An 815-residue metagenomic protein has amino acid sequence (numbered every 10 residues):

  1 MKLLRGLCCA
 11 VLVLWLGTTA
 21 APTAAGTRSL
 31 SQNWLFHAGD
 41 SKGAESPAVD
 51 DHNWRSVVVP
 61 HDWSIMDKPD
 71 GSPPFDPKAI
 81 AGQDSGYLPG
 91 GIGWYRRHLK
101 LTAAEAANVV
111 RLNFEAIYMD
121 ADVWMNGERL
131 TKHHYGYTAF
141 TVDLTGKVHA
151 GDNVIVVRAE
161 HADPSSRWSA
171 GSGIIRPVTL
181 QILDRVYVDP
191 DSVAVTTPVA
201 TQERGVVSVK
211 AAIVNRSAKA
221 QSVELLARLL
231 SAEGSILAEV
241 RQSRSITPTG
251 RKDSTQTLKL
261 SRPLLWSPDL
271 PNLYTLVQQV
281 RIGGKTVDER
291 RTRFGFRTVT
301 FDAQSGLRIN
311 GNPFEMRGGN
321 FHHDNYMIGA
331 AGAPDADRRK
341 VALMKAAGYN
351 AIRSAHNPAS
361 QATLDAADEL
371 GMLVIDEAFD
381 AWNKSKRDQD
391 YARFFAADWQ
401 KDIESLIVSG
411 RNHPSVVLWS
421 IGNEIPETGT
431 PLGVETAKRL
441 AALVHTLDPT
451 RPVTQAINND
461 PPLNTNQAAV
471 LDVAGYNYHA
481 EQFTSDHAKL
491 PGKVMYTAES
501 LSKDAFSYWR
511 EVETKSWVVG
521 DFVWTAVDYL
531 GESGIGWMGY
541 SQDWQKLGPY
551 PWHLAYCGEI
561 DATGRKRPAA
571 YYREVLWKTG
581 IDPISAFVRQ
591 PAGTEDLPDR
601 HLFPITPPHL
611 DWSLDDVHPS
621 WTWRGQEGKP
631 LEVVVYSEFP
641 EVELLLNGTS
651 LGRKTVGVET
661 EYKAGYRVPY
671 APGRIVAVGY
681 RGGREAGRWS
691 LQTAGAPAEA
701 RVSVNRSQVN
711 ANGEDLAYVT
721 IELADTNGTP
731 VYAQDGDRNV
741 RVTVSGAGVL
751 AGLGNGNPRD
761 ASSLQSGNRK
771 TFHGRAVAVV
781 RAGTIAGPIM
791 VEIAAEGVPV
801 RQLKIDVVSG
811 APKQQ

Functional and structural regions predicted by a protein language model:
A25-S41, N53-T102, N113-M119, D152-Q221 (+5 more regions): Non-catalytic, glycine-rich low-complexity segments
R28-L30, G39-D40, D70, S85 (+7 more regions): Accessory beta-strand-rich segments of carbohydrate-active enzymes
R28-S46, V58-V59, S64, P164 (+6 more regions): Substrate-binding clefts and catalytic carboxylate motifs of secreted carbohydrate-active enzymes
P47-V49, Q221-L226, D269-T275, P630-E632 (+5 more regions): Short flexible loop/turn segments that cap and initiate beta-strands
W63-L101, E105-N126, T131-H134, Q181 (+6 more regions): Active-site-adjacent substrate/metal-binding segments within catalytic domains of carbohydrate-active enzymes
E105-N108, V148-D152, S166, A220 (+2 more regions): Short glycine/proline/serine/threonine-rich loop/turn segments at secondary-structure transition edges
M125, R204-S245, K252-S254, Q278 (+4 more regions): Beta-strand-rich binding/interaction modules
E289-F294, R684-G695, P799-V808: Edge beta-strands of extracellular beta-sandwich domains
